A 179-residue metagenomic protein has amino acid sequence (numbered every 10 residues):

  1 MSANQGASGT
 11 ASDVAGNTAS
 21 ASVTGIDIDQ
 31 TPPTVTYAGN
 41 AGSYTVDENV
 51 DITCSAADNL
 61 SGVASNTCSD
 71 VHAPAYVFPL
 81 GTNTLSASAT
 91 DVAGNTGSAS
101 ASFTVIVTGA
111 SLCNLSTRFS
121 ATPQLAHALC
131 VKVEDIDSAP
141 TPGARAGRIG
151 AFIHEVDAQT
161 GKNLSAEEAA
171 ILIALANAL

Functional and structural regions predicted by a protein language model:
M1-I28, N40-D47, N59-T96, A101 (+1 more regions): Serine/threonine-rich, repeat-prone extracellular segments and beta-strand-based repeat modules of secreted/surface
Q30, D58, V105-V107: Non-catalytic surface loops within mature trypsin-like serine protease
P32-T34: Proline-centered linker/hinge motifs at extracellular inter-domain junctions
D47-E48, T82-L85, N95, S100-L179: Soluble extracellular-acting proteins and domains
I52-A56: Aromatic/hydrophobic beta-strand junction motif of beta-rich domains
